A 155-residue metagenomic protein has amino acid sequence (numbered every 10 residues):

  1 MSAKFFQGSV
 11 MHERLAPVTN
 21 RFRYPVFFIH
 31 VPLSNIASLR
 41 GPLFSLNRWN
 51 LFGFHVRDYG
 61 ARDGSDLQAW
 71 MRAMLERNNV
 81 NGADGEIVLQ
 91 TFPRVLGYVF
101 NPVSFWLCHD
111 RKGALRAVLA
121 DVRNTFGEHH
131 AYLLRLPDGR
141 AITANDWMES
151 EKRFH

Functional and structural regions predicted by a protein language model:
M1-H155: Mature, function-bearing regions of proteins
